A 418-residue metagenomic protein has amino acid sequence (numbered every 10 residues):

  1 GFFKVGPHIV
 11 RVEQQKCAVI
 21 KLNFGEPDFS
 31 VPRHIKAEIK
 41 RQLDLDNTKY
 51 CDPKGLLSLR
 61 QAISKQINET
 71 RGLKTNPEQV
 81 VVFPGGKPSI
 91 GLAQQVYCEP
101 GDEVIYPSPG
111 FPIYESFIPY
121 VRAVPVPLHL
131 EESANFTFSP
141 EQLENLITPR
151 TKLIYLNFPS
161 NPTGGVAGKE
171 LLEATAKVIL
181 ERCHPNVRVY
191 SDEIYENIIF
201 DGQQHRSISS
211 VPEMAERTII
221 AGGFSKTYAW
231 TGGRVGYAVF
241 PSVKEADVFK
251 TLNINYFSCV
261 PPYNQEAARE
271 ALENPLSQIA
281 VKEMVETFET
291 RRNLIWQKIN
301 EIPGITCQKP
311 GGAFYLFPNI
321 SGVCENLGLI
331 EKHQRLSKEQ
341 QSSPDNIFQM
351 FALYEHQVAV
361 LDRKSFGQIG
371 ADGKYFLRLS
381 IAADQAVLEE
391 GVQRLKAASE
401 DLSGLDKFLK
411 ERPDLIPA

Functional and structural regions predicted by a protein language model:
F2-R11: Short, structured beta/alpha segment
V12-I20, E26-Q42, S58, L73-A418: PLP-dependent class I/II
L22, D46-K49, Q61-T70: Glycine-rich loop-to-alpha-helix module at the N-terminal edge of alpha/beta enzyme cores
P53-G55: Short beta-strand to alpha-helix junction loop
